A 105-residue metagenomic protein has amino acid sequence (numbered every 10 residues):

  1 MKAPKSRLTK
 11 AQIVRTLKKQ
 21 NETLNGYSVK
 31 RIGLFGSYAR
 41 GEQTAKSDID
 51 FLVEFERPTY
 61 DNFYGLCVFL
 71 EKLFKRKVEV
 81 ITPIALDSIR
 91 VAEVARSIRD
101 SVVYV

Functional and structural regions predicted by a protein language model:
M1-R31, R40-G41, A45, E56-V105: Catalytic core of pol beta-like nucleotidyltransferases
L34: Conserved histidines in hydrophobic membrane contexts and catalytic metal-binding motifs
D50-V53: Short beta-strand->loop micro-motif that forms the acidic, two-metal-ion catalytic signature in nucleotide-processing
